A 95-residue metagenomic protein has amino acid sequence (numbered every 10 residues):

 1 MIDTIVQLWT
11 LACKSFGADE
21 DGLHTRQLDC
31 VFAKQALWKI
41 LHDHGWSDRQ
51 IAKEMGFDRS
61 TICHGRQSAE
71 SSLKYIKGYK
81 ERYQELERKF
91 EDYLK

Functional and structural regions predicted by a protein language model:
I2, V6-K34: Short, Lys/Arg-enriched anionic-surface-contact patches
C30-W46: Short, amphipathic alpha-helical "recognition" segments used to contact nucleic acids or chromatin
H42, G65-R66, L73: DNA major-groove recognition helix of helix-turn-helix
Q50-M55: Short alpha-helical "recognition helix" segments of helix-turn-helix
D58-I62: Helix-turn-helix DNA-binding helix
L73-K95: Short Lys/Arg-enriched helix C-cap and helix-to-coil transition segments that create basic nucleic-acid-contact patches
